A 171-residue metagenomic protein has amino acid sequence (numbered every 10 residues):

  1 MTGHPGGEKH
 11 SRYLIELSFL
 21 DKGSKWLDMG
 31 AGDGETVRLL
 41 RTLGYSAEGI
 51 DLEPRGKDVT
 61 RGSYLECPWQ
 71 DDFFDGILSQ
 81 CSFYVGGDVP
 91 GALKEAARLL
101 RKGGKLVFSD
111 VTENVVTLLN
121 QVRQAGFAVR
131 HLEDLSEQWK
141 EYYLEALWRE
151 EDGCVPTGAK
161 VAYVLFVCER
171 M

Functional and structural regions predicted by a protein language model:
H4-K22: Conserved alpha-helix/loop element of class I SAM-dependent methyltransferases that forms part of the SAM/SAH-binding
L27-E66: Class I SAM-dependent methyltransferase SAM/SAH-binding core
L65-I77: A short acidic, Gly/Pro-enriched loop at the edge of an enzyme's catalytic core that lines a small-molecule cofactor
G76-D88: A short SAM/SAH-binding and catalytic strip from SAM-dependent methyltransferases
P90-K102: A short glycine-rich, Lys/Arg-flanked "PGG" loop and its adjoining helix->strand segment in the class I
G104-D110: Conserved beta-strand signature within the Rossmann-like core of class I S-adenosyl-L-methionine
E113-A125: Short alpha-helix
E133-M171: Conserved Class I S-adenosyl-L-methionine
